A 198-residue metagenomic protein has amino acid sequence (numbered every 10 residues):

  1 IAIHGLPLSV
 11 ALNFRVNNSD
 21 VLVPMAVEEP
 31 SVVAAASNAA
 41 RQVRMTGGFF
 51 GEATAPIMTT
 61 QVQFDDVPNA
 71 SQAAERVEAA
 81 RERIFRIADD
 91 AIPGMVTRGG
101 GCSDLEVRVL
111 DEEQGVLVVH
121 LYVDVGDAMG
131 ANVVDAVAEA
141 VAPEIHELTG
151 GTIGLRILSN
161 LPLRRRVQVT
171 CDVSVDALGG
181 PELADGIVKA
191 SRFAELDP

Functional and structural regions predicted by a protein language model:
I1-G5, P181-A184: N-terminal, Lys/Arg-enriched amphipathic/low-complexity engagement segments that precede the first folded domain
A2-Q114, V119-Y122, M129: Small-residue-rich
A128-M129, V134-P198: Glycine-rich anion/phosphate-binding loop at the beta-strand->alpha-helix junction
